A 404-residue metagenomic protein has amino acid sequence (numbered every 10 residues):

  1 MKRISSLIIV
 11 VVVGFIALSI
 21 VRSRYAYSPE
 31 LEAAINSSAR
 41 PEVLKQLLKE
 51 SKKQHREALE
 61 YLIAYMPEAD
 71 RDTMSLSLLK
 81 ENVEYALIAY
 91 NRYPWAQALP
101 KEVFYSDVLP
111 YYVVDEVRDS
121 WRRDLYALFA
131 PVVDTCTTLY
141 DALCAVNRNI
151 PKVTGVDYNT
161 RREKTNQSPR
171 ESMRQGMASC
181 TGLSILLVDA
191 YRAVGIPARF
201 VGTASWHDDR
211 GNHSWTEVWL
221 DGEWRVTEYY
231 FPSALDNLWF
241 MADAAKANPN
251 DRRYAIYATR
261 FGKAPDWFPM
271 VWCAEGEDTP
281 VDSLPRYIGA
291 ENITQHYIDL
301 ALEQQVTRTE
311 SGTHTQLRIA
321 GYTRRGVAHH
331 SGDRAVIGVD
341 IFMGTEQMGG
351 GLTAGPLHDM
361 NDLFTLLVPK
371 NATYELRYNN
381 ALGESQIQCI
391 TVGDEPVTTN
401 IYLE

Functional and structural regions predicted by a protein language model:
M1-I4: Positively charged n-region of N-terminal signal peptides that target proteins for export
S6-S19: Hydrophobic membrane-insertion alpha-helices, especially the h-region of bacterial N-terminal signal peptides
R22-I35: Ser/Thr/Pro/Gly-rich low-complexity linker/stalk segments immediately outside membranes or between
S28-E30, E42-Q175, P265: Secondary-structure boundary elements
A142, V146, Q175-V201, T216: Cysteine-centered nucleophilic/redox motifs
I150, T154, V194-A198, L220-G222: A generic secondary-structure signal for well-formed alpha-helical elements
N159-T160, A193, A204-S214, V218-G383: His-Asp-centered catalytic microenvironments across diverse enzyme cores, prominently the transglutaminase-like
N380-E404: Structured interaction patches on ligand/partner-binding surfaces of diverse proteins
